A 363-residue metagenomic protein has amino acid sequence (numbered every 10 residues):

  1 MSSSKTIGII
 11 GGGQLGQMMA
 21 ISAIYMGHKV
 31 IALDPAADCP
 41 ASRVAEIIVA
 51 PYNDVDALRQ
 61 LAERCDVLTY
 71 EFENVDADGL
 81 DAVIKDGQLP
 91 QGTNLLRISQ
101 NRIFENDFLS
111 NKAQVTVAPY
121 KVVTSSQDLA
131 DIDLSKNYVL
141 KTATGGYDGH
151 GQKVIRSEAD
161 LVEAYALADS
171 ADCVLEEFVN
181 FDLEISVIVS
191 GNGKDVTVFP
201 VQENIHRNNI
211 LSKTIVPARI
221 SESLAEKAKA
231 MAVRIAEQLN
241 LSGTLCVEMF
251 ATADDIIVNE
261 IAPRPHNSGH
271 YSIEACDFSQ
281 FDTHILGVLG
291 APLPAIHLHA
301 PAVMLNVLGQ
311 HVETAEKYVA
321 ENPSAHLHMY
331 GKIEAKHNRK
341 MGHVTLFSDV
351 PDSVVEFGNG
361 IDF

Functional and structural regions predicted by a protein language model:
M1-Q100, F104-D107: ATP-binding N-terminal substructure of ATP-dependent carboxylate-amine bond-forming enzymes
S3, L286-F363: Peripheral (often C-terminal) accessory segments that flank ATP-dependent C-N-forming ligase machineries
I98-S186, S190-I235: Active-site nucleotide/adenylate-binding loops and adjacent lid/helix of ATP-dependent enzymes
V189, D255-P265: A short beta-strand motif that forms the metal-chelation/ATP-contact edge of phosphoryl-transfer active sites
G191-D195, A251-D254, S348-V350: Short acidic-glycine loop/turn motifs at beta-strand connectors
T197, L245, I256-E260: Protein kinase-like catalytic core scaffold
E226-C246, T252, P263-Q310: Active-site "cap" helix and flanking loop/linker of ATP-utilizing ligase/carboxylase catalytic domains
